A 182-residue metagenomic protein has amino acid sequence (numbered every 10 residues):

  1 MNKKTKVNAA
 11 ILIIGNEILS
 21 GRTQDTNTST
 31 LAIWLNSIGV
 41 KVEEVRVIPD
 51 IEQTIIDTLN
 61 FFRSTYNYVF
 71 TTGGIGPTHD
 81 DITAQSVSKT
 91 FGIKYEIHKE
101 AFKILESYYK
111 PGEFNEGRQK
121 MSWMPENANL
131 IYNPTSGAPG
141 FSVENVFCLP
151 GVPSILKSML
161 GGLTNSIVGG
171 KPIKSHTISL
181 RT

Functional and structural regions predicted by a protein language model:
N2-V45, D50: Glycine-rich phosphate/diphosphate-binding loop of Rossmann-like nucleotide-binding domains
L12-I13, T71-G74, L149-P150: Short beta-strand segments
N16-E17, G74-P77, P153-I155: Short glycine-rich anion-binding loops that position phosphate/pyrophosphate groups of nucleotides and phosphorylated
G21, I48, L149-P150, R181: Active-site-adjacent beta-strand anchor residues
S29-I82, V87-K89: N-terminal small/polar loop signature for handling phosphorylated ligands or for N-terminal nucleophile
V47-D50, E100, Q119, T182: Short beta->alpha linker loops
I82-P172: Proline/glycine-rich low-complexity loops and linkers
G169-T182: Short glycine-/aliphatic-rich beta-strand segments at the starts of folded cytosolic domains
